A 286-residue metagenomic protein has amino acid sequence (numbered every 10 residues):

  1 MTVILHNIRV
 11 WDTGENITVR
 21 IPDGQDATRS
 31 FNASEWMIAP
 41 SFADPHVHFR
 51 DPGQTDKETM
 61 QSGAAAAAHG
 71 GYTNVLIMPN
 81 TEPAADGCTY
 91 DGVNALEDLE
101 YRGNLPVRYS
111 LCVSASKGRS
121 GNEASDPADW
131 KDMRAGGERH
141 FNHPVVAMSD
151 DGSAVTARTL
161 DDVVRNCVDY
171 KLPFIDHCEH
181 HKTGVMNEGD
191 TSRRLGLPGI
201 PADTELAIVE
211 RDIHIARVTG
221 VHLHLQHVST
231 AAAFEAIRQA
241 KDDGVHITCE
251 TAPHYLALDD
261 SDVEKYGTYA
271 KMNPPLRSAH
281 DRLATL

Functional and structural regions predicted by a protein language model:
M1-F31: N-terminal metal-binding scaffold of metallo-dependent hydrolase/deaminase domains
M1-T2, A33-S34, I38, Y72-T73 (+4 more regions): Short coil/turn connectors at secondary-structure junctions
I8, E35, H46, A67 (+6 more regions): Divalent metal-coordination and catalytic microenvironments
S34-E35, Q61-A64, L96-L99, E123-M133 (+1 more regions): Short, charged beta->alpha transition segments
W36-Y101: Metal-associated gating/positioning segment near the N- to mid-region
P45-E58, P79-E82, D86, S110-A124 (+3 more regions): Active-site mouth loops of central-metabolism enzymes
E97-S116: A glycine-rich helix N-cap at a beta->alpha junction
A124-L286: Histidine/acidic residue-rich metal-binding segments in metalloenzymes
